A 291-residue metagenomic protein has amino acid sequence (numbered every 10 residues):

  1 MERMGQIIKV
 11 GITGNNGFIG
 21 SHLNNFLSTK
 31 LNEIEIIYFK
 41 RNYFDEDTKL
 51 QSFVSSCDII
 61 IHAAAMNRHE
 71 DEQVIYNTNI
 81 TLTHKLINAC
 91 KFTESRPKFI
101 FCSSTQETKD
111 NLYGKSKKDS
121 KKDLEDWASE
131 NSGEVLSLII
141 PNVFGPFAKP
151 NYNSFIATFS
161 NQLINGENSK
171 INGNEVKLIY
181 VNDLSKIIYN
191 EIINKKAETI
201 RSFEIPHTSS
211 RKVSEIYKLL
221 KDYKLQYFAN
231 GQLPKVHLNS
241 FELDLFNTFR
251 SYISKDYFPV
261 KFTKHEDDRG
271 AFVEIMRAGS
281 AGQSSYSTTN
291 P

Functional and structural regions predicted by a protein language model:
I7-S28: N-terminal Rossmann NAD(P)H-binding glycine-rich loop of SDR-like oxidoreductase domains
D45-T81, K85, A89-F92, Q106-D110: NAD(P)H-binding glycine-rich loop region in Rossmannoid oxidoreductase-like domains and their noncatalytic homologs
H84-D119, N131, V135-L138: Conserved Rossmann-fold NAD(P)-dependent oxidoreductase catalytic core, especially the SDR/UDP-sugar
E125-F147, E167-K177: Conserved beta-loop-beta element that borders a ligand/cofactor-binding pocket
A148-T158, N172-N194, K212-K218: Substrate-positioning beta->alpha
N161-I179, K196-P206: A conserved pocket-lining segment of Rossmann-fold NAD(P)-dependent short-chain dehydrogenase/reductase
I187, E191-K264: Mid/C-terminal beta-alpha module of Rossmann-like enzyme folds, strongest in SDR-family dehydrogenases/epimerases
D256-P291: A short glycine-rich, His/Asp/Glu-containing loop-to-beta-strand
